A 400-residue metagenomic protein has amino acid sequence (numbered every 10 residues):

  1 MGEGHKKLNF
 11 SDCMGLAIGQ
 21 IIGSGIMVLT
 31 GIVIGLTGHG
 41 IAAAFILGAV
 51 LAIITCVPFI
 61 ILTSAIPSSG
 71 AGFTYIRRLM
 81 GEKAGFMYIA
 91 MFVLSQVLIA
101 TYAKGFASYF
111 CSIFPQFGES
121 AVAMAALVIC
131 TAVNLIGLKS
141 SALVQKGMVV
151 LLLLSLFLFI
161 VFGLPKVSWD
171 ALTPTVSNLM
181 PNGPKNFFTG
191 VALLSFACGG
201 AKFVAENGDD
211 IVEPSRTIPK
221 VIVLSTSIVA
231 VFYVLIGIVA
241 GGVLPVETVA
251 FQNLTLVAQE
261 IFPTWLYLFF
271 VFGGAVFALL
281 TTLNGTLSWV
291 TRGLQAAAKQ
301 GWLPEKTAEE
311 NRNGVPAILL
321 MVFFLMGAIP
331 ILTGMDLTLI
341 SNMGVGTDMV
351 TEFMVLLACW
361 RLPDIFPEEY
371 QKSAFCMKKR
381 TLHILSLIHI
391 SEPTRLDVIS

Functional and structural regions predicted by a protein language model:
M1-G31, L36-G40, A52-I53, V57 (+1 more regions): Membrane-interface "cap" regions at the ends of multi-pass membrane proteins
E3, A42, P115-G118, K146-L268: Helix-loop-helix junctions that connect adjacent transmembrane segments in multi-pass membrane transporters
I32-L36, A44, I54-L135, S140 (+2 more regions): Hydrophobic transmembrane alpha-helices that form the core helical bundles of multi-pass secondary transporters
L36-H39, P67-S69, R78-K83, D209-T217 (+2 more regions): Juxtamembrane helix-boundary/capping and inter-helix hinge elements in multi-pass membrane proteins
T74-I76, G81, S112, V223-N284 (+2 more regions): TM-loop-TM module centered on a large, flexible mid-protein loop between adjacent transmembrane helices in multi-pass
E119-W169, P181-N182, I222-S227, S341-M354 (+2 more regions): Membrane-interface loop-to-helix entry segments
L156, L294, G344-K372: Hydrophobic alpha-helical segments of multi-pass membrane transport proteins
I388-I399: Single conserved hydrophobic/aromatic residue that forms the stacking wall/gate of nucleotide- or nucleobase-binding
